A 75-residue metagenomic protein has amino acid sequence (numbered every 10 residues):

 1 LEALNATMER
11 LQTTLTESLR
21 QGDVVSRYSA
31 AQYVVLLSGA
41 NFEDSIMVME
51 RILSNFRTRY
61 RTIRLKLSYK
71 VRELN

Functional and structural regions predicted by a protein language model:
L1-T16, S26-A30, F42-E50: Conserved long alpha-helical elements within nucleotide-processing catalytic cores of c-di-GMP signaling and class III
E17-V24, S54-R64: Short catalytic/binding micro-motifs of nucleotide second-messenger systems
R27-S38, R61-N75: A short glycine-enriched loop-to-beta-strand structural element that forms part of the catalytic core of nucleotide
V35-L37, V48-R51: Secondary-structure boundary/capping motif
F42, E50-I52, R59, E73: General N-terminal targeting signals
